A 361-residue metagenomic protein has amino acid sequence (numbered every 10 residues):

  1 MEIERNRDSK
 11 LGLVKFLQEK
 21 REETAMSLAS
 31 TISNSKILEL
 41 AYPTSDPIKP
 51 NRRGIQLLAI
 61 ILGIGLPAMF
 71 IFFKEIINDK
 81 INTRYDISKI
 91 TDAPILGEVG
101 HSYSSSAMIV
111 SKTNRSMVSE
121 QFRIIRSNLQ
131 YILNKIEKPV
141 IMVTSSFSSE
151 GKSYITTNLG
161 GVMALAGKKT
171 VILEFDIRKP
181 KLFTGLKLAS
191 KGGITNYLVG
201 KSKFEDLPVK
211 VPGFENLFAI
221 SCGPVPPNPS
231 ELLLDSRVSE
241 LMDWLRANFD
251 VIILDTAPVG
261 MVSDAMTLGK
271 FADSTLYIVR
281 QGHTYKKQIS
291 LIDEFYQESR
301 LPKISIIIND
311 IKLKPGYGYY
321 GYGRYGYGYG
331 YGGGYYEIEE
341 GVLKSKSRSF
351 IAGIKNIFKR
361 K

Functional and structural regions predicted by a protein language model:
M1-A41, S45, R84: Non-transmembrane alpha-helical coiled-coil
E23-S27, S127-K135, V251: Conserved helix-loop functional segments at active or binding sites
N51-V171, F175-T195, K201, E205 (+5 more regions): Short boundary/hinge segments that flank catalytic cores
P139, F218, D250, D273 (+1 more regions): Conserved acidic residues
I172, A219, L254, Y277 (+1 more regions): Structural beta-sheet core signal
I194-N196, A219-D264: Switch II (G3) loop of P-loop NTPases
R246-A247, V259-G282: Inter-motif core of Ras-like GTPase G domains
